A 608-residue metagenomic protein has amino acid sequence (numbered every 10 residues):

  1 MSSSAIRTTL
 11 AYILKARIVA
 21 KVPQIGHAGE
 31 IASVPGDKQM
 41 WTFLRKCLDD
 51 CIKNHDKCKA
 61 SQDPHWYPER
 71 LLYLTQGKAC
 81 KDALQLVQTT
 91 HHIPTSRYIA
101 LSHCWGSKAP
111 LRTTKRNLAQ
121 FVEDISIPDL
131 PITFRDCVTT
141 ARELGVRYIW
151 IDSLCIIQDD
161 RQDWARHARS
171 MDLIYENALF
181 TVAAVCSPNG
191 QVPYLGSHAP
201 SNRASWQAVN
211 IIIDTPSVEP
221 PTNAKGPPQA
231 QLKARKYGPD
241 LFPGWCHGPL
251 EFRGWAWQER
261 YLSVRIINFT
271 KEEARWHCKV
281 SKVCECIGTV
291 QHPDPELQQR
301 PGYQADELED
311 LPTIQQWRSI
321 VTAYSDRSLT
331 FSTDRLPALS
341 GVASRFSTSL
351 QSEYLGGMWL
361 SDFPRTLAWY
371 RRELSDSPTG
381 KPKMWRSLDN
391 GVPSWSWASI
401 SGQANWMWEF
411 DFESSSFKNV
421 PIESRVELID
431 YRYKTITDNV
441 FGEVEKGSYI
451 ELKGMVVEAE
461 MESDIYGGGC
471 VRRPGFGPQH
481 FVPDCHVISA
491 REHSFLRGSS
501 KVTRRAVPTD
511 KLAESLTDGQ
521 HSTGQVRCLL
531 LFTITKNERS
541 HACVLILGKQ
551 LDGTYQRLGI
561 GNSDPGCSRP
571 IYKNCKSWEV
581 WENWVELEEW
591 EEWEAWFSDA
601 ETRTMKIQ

Functional and structural regions predicted by a protein language model:
M1-L144, I156-Q608: Feature captures the RNA virus RNA-dependent RNA polymerase
R147: Short acidic/polar active-site loop segments enriched in Thr and Asp
I151: Conserved functional hotspot residues or short segments at active or partner-binding sites across diverse domains
